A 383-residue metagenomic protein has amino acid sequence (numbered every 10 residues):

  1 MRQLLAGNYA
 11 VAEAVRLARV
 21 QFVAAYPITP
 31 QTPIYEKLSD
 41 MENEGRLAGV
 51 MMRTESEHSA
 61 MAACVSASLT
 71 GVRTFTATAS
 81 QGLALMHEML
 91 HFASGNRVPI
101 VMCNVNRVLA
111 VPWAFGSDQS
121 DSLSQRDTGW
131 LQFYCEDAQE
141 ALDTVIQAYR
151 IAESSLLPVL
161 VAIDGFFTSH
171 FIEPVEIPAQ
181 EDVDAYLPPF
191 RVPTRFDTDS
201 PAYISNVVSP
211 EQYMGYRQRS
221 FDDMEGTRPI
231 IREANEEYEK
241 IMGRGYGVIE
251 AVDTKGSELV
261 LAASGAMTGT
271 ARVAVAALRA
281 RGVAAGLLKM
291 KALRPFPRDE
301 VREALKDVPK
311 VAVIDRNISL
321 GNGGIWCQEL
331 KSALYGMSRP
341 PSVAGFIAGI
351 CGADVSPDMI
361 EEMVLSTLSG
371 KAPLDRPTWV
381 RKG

Functional and structural regions predicted by a protein language model:
M1-S124, G129, I146, G165-F166 (+1 more regions): Thiamine diphosphate
L4-V11, E236-L259: Glycine-/acidic-rich phosphate or pyrophosphate-binding loops and their flanking alpha/beta elements
S39-E44, V273-L287, Y335-G336: Short helix-loop-beta junction
W113-F115, I230-G247, A263-A271, M290-D299: A general structural motif
G116-G165, P340-A353: Conserved thiamine diphosphate
V159-E250: Conformationally flexible catalytic loops at phosphate/diphosphate-handling active centers
T254-V283, F296-E303: Redox- and metal-dependent alpha/beta enzyme cores, enriched for Fe-S-associated oxidoreductases and cofactor-handling
D315-G383: Peripheral docking tails and interdomain loops at the edges of cofactor- or intermediate-handling domains
